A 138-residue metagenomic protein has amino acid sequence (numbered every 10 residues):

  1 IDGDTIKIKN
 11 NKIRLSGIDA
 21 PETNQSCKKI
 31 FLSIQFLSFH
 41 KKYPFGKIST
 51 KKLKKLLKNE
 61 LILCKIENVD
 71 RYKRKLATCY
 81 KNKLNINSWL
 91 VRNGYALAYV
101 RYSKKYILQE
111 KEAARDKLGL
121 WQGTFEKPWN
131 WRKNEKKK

Functional and structural regions predicted by a protein language model:
I1-K138: Small beta-barrel nucleic-acid-binding modules, primarily SNase/OB-fold domains and secondarily Tudor-like barrels
